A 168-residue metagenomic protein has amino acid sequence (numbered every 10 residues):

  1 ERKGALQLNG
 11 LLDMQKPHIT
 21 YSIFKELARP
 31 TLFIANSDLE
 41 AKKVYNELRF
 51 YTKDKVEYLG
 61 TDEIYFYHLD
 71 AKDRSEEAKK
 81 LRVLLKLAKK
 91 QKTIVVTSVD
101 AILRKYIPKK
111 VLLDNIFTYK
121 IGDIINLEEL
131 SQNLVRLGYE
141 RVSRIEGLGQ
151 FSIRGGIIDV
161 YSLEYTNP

Functional and structural regions predicted by a protein language model:
E1-P168: ASCE RecA-like P-loop NTPase motor cores that couple ATP hydrolysis to mechanical translocation on nucleic acids
